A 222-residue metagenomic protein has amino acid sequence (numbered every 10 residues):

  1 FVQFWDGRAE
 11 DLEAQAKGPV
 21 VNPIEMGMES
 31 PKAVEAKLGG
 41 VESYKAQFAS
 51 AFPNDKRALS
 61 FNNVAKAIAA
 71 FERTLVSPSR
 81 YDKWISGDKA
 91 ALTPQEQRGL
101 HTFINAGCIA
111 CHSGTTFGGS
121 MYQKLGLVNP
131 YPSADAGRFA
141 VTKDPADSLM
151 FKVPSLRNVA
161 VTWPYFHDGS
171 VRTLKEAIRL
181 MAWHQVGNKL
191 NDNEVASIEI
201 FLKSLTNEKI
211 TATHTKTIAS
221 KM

Functional and structural regions predicted by a protein language model:
F1-M222: Periplasmic c-type cytochrome electron-transfer domains
